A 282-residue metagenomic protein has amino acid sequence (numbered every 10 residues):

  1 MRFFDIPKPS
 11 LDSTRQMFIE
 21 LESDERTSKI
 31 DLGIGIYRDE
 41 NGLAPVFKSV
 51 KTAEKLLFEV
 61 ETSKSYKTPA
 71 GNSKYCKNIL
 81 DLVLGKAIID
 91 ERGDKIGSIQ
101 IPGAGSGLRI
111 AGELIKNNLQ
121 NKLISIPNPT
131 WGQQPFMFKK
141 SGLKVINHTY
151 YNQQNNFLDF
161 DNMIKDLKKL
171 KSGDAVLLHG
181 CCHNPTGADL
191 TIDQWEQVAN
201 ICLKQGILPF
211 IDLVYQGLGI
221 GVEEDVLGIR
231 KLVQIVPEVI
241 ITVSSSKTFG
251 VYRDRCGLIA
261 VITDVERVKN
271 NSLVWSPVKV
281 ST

Functional and structural regions predicted by a protein language model:
M1-G71, G85: N-terminal "arm"/small-domain region of PLP-dependent enzymes with the aminotransferase-like
L11-T14, V50, I192-E196, E223-I229: Well-ordered, non-membrane alpha-helical segments in soluble/globular domains
K29, L208-F210, I240: Structural preference for beta-strand elements that scaffold enzyme active sites
G33, H179, V243: Short beta-strand segments
R38-G42, P185-T186, G250-V251: Short catalytic/ligand-binding loop motif for oxyanion handling, primarily in non-cytosolic enzymes, centered on
L56, E61-F210, Q216-L218, L227-Q234: Conserved core of the PLP fold type I
N78, Q234-T282: Conserved core segment of the aminotransferase class I/II
